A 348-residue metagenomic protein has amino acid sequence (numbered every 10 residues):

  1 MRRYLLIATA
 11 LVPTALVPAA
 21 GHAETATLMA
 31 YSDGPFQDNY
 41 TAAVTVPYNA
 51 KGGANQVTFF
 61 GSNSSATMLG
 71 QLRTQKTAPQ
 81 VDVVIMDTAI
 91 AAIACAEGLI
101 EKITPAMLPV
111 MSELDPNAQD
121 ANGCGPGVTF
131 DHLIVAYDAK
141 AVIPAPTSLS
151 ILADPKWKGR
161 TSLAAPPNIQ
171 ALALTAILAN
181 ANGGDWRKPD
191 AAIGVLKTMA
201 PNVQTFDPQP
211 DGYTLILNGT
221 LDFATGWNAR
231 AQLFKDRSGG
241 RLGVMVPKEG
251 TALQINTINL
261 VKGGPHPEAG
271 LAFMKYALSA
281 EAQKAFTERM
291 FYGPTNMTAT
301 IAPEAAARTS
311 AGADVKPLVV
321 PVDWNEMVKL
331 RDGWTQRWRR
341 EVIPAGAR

Functional and structural regions predicted by a protein language model:
L16-A23: Sec/Tat signal peptide C-region and signal peptidase I cleavage site
T25, S32-T41, S65, Q80-V81 (+1 more regions): Extracytoplasmic ligand-binding site segments that recognize negatively charged/polar headgroups
M29, G34-T58, F234: Short, polar/charged alpha-helical segment
A89-I93, L217, D222-R241: A ligand-binding cleft/hinge motif common to bilobed small-molecule-binding domains
F130-D131, G194-M199, S238-K262: Periplasmic-binding protein-like
I134-A141, A176-A181, Q254-A269, A285-F286: A bilobed periplasmic-binding-protein/Venus flytrap-type ligand-binding module shared by bacterial periplasmic
V261-V319: Mature extracytoplasmic/periplasmic domains
K316-R348: Conserved C-terminal helix/tail region of periplasmic/extracytoplasmic solute-binding proteins
